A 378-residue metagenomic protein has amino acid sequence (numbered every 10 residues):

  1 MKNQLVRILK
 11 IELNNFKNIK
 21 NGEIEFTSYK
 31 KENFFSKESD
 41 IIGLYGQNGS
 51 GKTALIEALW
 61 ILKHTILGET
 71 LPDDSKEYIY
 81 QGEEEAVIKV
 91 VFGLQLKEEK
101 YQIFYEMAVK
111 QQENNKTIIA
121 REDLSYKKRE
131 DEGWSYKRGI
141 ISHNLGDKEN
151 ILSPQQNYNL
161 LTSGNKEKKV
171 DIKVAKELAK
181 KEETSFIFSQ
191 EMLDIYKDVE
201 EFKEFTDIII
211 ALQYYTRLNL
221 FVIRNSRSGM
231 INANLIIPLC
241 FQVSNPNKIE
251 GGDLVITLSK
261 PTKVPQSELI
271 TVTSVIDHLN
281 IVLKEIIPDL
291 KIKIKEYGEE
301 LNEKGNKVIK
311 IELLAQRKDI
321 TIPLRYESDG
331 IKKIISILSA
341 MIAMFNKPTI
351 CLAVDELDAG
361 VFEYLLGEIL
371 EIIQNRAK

Functional and structural regions predicted by a protein language model:
M1-D73, V275, D289, G305-K378: Switch/communication elements of ASCE P-loop NTPase nucleotide-binding domains
K2-Q4, K248-Y326: Extended helical coiled-coil dimerization/tether regions that scaffold and oligomerize large DNA-maintenance assemblies
L13-N15, V90-E98, Y126-K128, A315-K318: Short acidic, glycine-rich loop/turn motifs
T27, E106-T117, Y297-E300: Short beta-strand micro-motifs enriched in acidic
E32-E38, L96-Y101, E113-T117, N302-N306: Short, solvent-exposed loop/turn segments that connect beta-strands within catalytic domains and beta-strand-rich
I42, I56-N114: Conserved P-loop NTP-binding catalytic core
K100-Q111, W134-G139, I292-K295: Broad, structure-driven detector of short, well-ordered beta-strand segments within folded domains
K110-E285: Electropositive, glycine-dotted interaction segments that contact anionic polymers or phosphate-rich ligands
